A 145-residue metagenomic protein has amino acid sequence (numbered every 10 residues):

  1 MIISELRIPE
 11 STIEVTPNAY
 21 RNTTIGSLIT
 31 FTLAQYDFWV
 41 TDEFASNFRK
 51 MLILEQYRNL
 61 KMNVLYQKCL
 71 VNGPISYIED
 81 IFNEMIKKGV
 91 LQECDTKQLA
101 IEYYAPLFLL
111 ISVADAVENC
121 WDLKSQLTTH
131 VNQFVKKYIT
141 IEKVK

Functional and structural regions predicted by a protein language model:
M1-L6, R49, N63, Q67 (+1 more regions): Amphipathic alpha-helical segments enriched in hydrophobic/aromatic and basic residues that form the DNA-contacting
I2-P9, L28, F44, E55 (+2 more regions): Hydrophobic/aromatic residues within well-ordered alpha-helical segments
I2-R7, I13-N47, A100, K143: Hydrophobic alpha-helical connector segments
E5-T12, D42, N59, Y77 (+5 more regions): A short secondary-structure junction motif
G26, T41-N47, M51-I53, L60-K87: Amphipathic alpha-helical packing segments from all-alpha helical-bundle domains
T32-Q35, R49-I53, Y103, L107 (+1 more regions): Short alpha-helical scaffolding segments that buttress acidic/His motifs in well-ordered protein cores
V64, N72, I86-Q133, K145: Hydrophobic/aromatic-rich alpha-helical bundle segments in the mid-to-C-terminal region
I81, Q133-I141: C-terminal alpha-helix
